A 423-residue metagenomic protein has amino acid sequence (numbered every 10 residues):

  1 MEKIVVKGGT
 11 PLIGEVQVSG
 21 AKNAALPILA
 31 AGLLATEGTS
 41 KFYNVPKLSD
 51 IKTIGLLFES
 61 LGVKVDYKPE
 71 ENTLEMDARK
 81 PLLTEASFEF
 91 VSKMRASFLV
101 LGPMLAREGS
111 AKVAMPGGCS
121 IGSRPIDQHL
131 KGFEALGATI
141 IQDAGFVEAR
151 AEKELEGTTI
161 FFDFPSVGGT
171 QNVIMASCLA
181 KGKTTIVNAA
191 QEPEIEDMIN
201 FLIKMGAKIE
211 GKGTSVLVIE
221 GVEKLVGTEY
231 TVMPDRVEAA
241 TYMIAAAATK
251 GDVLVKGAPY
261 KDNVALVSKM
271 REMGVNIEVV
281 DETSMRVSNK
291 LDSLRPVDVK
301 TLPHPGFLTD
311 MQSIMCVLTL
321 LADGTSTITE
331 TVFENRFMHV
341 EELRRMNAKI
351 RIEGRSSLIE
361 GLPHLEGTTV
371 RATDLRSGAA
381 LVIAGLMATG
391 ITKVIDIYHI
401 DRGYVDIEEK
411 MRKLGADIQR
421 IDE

Functional and structural regions predicted by a protein language model:
M1-E423: Short, structured segments at the rim of ligand-binding sites
